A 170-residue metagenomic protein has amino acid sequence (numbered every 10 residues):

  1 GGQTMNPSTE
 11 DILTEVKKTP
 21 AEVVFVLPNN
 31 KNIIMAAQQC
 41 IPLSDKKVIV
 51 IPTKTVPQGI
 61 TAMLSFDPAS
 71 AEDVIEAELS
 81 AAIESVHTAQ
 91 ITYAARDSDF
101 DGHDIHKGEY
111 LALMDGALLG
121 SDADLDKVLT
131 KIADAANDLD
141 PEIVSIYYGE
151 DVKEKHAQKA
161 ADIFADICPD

Functional and structural regions predicted by a protein language model:
G1-D170: N-terminal loops that bind phosphate or other acidic moieties and the adjacent beta-alpha structural core
